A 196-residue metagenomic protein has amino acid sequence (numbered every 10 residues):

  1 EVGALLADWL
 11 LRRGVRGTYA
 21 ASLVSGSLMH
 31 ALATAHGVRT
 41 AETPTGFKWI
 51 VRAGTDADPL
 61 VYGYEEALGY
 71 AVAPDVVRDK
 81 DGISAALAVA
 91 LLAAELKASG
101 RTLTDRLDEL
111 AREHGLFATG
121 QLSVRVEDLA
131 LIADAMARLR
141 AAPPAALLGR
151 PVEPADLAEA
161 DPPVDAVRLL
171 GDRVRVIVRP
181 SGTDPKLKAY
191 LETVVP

Functional and structural regions predicted by a protein language model:
E1-D8: Basic, amphipathic juxtamembrane/active-site segments that coordinate anionic phosphate or diphosphate groups
L5, R13-G182, K186-Y190, P196: Phosphate-binding and adjacent anionic-ligand microenvironments
